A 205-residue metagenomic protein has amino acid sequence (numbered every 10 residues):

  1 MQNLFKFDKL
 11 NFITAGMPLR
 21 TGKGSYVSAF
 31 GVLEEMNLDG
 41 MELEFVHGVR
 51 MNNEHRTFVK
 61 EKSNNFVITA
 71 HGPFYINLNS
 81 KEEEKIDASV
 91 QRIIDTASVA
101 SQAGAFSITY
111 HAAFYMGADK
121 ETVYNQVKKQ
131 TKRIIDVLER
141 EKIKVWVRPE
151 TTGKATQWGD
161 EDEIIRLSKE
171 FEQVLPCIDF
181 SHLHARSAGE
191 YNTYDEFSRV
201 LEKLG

Functional and structural regions predicted by a protein language model:
M1-G72, I76-D95: N-terminal pre-domain/capping segments
A15-L19, E44-G48, P73-Y75, A113-Y115 (+2 more regions): Active-site beta-loop-alpha junctions enriched in small/polar residues
G22, K120, E190-N192: Short, flexible/disordered intra-domain loops and linkers
F30, R56-K60, A97, I135 (+2 more regions): Short amphipathic alpha-helical segments and helix-helix/interface helices
F66-A70, L175-S181: Non-cysteine beta-strand/loop elements that form the S-adenosyl-L-methionine
N79-C177, A185: Active-site acidic/histidine proton-transfer and metal-coordination neighborhood in alpha/beta enzyme cores
I165, R186-G205: A short alpha/beta connector and helix-capping loop motif
